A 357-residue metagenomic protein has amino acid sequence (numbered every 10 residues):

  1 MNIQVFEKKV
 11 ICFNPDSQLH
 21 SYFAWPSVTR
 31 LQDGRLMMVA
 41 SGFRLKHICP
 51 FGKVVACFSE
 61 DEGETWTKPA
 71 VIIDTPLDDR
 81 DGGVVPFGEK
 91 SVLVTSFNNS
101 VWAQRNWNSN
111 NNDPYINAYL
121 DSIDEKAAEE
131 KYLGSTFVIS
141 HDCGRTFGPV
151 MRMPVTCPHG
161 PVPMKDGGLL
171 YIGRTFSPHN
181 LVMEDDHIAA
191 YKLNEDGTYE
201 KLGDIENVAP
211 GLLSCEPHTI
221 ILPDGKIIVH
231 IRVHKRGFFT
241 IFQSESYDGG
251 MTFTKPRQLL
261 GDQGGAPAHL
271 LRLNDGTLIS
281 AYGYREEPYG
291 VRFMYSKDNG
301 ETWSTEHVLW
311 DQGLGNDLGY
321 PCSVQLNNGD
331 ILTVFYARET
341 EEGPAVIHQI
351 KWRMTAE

Functional and structural regions predicted by a protein language model:
M1-E357: Asp-box/BNR beta-propeller blade signature and adjacent active/binding-site loops in extracellular glycan-interacting
